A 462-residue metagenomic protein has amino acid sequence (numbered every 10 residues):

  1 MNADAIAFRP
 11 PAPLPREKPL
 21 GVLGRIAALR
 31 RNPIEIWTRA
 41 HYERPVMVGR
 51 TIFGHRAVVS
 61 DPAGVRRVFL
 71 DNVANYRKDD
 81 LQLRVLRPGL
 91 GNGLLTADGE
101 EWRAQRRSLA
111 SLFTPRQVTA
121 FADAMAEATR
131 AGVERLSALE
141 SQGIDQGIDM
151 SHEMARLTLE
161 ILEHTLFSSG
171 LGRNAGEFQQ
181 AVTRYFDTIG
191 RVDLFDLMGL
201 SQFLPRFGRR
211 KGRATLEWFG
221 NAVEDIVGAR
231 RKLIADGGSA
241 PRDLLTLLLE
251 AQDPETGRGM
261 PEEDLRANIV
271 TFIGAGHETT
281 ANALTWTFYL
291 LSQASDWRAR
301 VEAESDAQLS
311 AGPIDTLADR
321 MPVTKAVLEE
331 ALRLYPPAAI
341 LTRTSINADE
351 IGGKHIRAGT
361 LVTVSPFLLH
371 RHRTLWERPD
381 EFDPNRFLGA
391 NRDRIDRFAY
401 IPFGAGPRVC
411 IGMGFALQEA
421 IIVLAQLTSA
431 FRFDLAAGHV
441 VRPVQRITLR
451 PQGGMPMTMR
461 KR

Functional and structural regions predicted by a protein language model:
N2-A104, D123-A131, L157, G172-R173 (+2 more regions): N-terminal membrane-proximal hinge/A-helix region immediately C-terminal to the signal-anchor transmembrane segment
N2-L14, E35, H41, T129-V133 (+4 more regions): Cytochrome P450 proximal C-terminal region
N2-L14, R77-L83, E101, Q117-N282 (+2 more regions): Cytochrome P450 heme-thiolate monooxygenase catalytic core
G24-P45, N221, D225, G312-G352: Conserved cytochrome P450 K-helix E-x-x-R motif and the immediately C-terminal K′/meander segment
T279-R298, E302-E304, G414-S429: Cytochrome P450 catalytic-core helices
V364-N391: Conserved cytochrome P450 K-helix/beta-meander segment immediately N-terminal to the heme-binding cysteine loop
